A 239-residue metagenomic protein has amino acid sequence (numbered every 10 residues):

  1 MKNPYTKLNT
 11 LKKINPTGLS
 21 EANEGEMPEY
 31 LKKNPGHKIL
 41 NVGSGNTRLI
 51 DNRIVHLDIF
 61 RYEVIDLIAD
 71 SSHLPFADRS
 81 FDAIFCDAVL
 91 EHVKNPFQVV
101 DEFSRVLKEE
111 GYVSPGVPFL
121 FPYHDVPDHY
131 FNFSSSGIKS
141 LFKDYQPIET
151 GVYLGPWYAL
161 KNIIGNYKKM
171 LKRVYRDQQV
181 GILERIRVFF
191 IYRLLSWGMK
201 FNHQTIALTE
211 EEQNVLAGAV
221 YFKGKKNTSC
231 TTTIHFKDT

Functional and structural regions predicted by a protein language model:
M1, T10-K12, F76, L107-G111 (+1 more regions): Short hydrophobic/aromatic-rich motifs at helix boundaries and adjacent loops
M1-L31: Class I SAM-dependent methyltransferase Rossmann-like catalytic core, especially the SAM/SAH-binding loop
L11-N15, S104, K139: Non-transmembrane alpha-helical segments in soluble domains of secreted/periplasmic/extracellular proteins
N15-G18, E91, E212: Short, surface-exposed alpha-helical recognition segments that flank or form part of ligand/macromolecule-binding
T17, G36-K38, I148: Generic low-complexity segments that are intrinsically disordered, proline-rich and/or Lys/Arg-biased
E21-N23, I65-D66, H203-I206: Short gly/ser/thr-rich secondary-structure transition/capping motifs
G25-H124, S134-S136, F222-G224: Conserved SAM-binding loop
F97-Q98, E102, Y112-D238: S-adenosyl-L-methionine-dependent methyltransferase catalytic module, highlighting the catalytic core
